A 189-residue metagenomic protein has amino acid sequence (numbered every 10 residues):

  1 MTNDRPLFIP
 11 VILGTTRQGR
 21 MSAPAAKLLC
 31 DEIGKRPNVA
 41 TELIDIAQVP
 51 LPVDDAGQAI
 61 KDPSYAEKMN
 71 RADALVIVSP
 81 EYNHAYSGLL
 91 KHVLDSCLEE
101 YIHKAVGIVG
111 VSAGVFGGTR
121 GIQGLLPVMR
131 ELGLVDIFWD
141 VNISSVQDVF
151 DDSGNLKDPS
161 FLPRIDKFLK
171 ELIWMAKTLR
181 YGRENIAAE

Functional and structural regions predicted by a protein language model:
M1-E99, L156-E189: N-terminal beta1-alpha1-beta2 submodule of the flavodoxin-like/Rossmannoid cofactor-binding fold
L13, Q18, S87, V106-V109 (+2 more regions): Short glycine-rich loop/turn motifs that provide flexible caps or phosphate-binding loops at active sites
E42-V53, E99, L132-D152: Mobile beta-alpha loop/short-helix "lid" or hinge segments that flank ligand
I102-H103: His-Asp phosphorelay/catalytic-motif detector in bacterial-type signaling
V106-V146, P159-P163: Short, glycine-/small-residue-rich phosphate/pyrophosphate-handling segment
